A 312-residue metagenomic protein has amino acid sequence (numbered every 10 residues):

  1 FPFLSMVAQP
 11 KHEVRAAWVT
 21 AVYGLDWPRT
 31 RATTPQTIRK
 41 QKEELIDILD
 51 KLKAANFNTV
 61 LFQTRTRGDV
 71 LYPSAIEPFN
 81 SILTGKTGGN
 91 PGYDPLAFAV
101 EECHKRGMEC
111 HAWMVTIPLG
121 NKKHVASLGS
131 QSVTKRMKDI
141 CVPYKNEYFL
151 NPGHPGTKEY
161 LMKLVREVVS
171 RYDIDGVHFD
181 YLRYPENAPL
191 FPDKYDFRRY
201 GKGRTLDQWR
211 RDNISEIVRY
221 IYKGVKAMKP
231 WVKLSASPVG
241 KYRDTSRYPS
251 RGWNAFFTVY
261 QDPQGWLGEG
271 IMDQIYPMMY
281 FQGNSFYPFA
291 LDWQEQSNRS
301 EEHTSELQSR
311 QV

Functional and structural regions predicted by a protein language model:
F1-Q9: Bacterial Sec-dependent N-terminal signal peptides
H12, T20-E43, E101, H111-A112 (+2 more regions): Active-site-adjacent "subsite" loops/lids of carbohydrate-active enzymes
L25-R39, E77-Y93, P143-M162, K202-I214 (+1 more regions): The substrate-binding groove and active-site-proximal loops of carbohydrate-active enzymes, especially glycoside
A55-P91: Aromatic-lined carbohydrate-binding/catalytic grooves of carbohydrate-active enzymes
F57-N58, R65, A97, R106 (+1 more regions): Polysaccharide-binding and catalytic clefts of secreted carbohydrate-active enzymes
L61, H111, H178, I275-Y276: Conserved beta-strand positions in the central sheet of alpha/beta enzyme cores
G68, N90, Y242-T245, R251-F257 (+1 more regions): Acidic-and-aromatic substrate-binding clefts and catalytic sites of carbohydrate-active enzymes
E301-V312: Single conserved hydrophobic/aromatic residue that forms the stacking wall/gate of nucleotide- or nucleobase-binding
